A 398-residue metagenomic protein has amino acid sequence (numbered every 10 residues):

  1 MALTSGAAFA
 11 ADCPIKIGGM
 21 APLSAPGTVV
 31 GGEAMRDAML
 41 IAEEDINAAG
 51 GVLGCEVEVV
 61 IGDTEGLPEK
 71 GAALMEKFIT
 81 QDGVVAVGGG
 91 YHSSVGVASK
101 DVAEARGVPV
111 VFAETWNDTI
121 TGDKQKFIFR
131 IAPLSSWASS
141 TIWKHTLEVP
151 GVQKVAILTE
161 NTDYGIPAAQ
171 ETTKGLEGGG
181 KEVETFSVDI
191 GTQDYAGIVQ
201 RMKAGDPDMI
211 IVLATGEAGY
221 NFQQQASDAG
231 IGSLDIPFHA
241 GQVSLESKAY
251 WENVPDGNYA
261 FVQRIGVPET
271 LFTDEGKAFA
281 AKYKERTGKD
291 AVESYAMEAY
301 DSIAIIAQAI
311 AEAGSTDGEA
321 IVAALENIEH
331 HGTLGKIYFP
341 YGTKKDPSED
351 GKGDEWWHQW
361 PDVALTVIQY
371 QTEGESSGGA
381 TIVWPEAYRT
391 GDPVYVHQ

Functional and structural regions predicted by a protein language model:
M1-K16, A48, H397-Q398: Short, low-complexity disordered leader/linker segments with a strong preference for bacterial N-terminal type II
D12, R36-V59, G180: Signal peptide-proximal N-terminal region of secreted/periplasmic/extracellular or secretory-lumen proteins
I15-L40, G62-E69, Y91-H92, L158-I166 (+2 more regions): Extracytoplasmic "Venus flytrap"
G19, F78-Y91, V111-A113, A156-T159 (+4 more regions): Periplasmic-binding protein-like
V29-A34, A49-G122, I131, S187-Y195 (+1 more regions): Beta-alpha junction/loop-to-helix N-cap segments that form part of ligand/metal-binding clefts
A73, N117-T119, K126-G230, E269-A278: Extracellular/periplasmic Venus flytrap/periplasmic-binding protein
A226-Y300, A311-E312, V383-H397: Extracellular/periplasmic periplasmic-binding protein-like sensory domains
E285-E293, A307-G379: Segments of small-molecule ligand-sensing domains
